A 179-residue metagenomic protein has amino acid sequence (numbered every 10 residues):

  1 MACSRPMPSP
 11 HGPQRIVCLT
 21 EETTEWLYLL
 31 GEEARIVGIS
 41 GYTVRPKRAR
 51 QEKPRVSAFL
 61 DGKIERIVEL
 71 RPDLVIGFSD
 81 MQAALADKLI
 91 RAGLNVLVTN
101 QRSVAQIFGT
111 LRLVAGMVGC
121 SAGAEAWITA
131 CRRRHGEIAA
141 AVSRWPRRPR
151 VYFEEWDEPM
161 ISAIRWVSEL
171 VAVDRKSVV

Functional and structural regions predicted by a protein language model:
M1-V179: N-terminal ligand-binding lobe of clamshell/alpha-beta domains
